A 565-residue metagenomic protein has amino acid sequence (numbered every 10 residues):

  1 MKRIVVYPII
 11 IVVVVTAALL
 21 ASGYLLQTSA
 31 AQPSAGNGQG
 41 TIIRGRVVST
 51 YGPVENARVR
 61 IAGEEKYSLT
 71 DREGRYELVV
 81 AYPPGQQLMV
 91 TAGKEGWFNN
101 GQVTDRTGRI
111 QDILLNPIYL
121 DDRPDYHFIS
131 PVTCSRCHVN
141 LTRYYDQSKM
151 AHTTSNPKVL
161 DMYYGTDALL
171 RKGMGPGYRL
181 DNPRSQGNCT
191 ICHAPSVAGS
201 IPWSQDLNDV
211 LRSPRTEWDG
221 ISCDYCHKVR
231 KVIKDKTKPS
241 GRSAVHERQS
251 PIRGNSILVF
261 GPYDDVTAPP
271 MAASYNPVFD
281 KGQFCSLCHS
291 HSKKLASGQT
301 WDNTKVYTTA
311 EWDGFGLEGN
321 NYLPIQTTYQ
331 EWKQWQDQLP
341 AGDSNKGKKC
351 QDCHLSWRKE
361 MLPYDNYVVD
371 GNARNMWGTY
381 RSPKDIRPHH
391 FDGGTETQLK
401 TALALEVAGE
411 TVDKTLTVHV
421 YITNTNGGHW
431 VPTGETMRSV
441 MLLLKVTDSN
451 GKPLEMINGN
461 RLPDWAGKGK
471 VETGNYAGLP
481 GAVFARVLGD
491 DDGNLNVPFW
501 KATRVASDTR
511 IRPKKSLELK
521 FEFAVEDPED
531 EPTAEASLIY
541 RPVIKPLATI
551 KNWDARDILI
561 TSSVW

Functional and structural regions predicted by a protein language model:
G23-I42, A404, A408-K414: Beta-strand-rich domain onsets/edges
P33-G36, T104-H127: Extracellular beta-sheet/turn segments enriched in Thr/Pro/Gly and aliphatic residues
G38-A57, Y82: Structural motif
E55-R58, E64-V79: Short, acidic Ser/Thr/Gly-rich low-complexity loop/linker segments typical of extracellular and cell-surface proteins
Y76-L78, Q111, L517-F521: Short strand-edge motifs at loop-to-beta-strand transitions and within beta-strands of extracellular beta-rich domains
P83, A524-E529: Short, surface-exposed loop/turn segments at beta-strand-coil junctions that are enriched for proline with nearby
P83-V103: A short, solvent-exposed loop/turn motif at the edges and junctions of modular extracellular/periplasmic domains
T142-Y178, S204-P513, F521, V525 (+1 more regions): Primarily the internal scaffold of c-type cytochrome electron-transfer domains, especially repeated/multiheme c-type
